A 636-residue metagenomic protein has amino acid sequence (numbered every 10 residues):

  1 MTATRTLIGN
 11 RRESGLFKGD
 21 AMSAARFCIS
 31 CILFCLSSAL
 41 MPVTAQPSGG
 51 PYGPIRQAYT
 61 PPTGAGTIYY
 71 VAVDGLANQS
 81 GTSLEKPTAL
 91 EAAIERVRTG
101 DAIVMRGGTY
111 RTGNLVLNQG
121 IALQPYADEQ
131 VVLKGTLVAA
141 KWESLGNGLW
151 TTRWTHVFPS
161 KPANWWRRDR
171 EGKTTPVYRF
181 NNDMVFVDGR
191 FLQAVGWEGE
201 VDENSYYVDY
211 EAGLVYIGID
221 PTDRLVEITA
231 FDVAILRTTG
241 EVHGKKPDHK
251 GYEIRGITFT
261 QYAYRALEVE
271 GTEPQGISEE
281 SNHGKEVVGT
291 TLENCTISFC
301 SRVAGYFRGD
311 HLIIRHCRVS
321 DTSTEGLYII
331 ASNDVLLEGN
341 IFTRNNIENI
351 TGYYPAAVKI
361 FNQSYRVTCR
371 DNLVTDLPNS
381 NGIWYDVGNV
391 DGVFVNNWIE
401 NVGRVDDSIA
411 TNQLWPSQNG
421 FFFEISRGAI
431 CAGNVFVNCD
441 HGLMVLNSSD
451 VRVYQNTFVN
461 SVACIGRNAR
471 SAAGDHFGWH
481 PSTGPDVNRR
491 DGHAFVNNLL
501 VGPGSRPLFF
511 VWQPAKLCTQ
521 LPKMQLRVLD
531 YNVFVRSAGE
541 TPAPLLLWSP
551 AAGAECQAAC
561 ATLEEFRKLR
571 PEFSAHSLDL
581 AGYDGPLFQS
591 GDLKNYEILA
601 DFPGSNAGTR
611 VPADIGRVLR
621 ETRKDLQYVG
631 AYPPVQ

Functional and structural regions predicted by a protein language model:
M1-R11: Compositionally biased low-complexity segments, especially N-terminal hydrophobic helices that form the hydrophobic
T2, M22-R26: Positively charged n-region of N-terminal signal peptides that target proteins for export
R12-A21: Short, Lys/Arg-enriched N-terminal segments with co-localized hydrophobic residues within the first ~10-30 amino acids
C28-A39: Bacterial N-terminal signal peptides
M41-T44: Sec/Tat signal peptide C-region and signal peptidase I cleavage site
P47-V288, R489, T541, E555-D584 (+1 more regions): Extracellular polysaccharide-degrading/modifying enzymes targeting complex plant/algal/animal polysaccharides
N114, A234-L236, E241-K245, Y264-V287 (+2 more regions): Glycine- and acidic/polar-rich repeat regions and solenoidal domains
E293-N294, G309, R315: Transmembrane beta-barrel wall of Gram-negative outer-membrane proteins
